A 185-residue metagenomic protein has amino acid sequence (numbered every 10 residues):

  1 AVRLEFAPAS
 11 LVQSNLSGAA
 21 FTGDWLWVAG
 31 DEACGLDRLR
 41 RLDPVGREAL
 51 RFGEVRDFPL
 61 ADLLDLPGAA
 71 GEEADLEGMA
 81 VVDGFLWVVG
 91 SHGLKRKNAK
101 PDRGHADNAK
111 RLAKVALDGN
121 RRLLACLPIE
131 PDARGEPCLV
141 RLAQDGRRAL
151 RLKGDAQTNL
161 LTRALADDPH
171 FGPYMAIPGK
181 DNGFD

Functional and structural regions predicted by a protein language model:
A1-D185: Sequence/structural signature of beta-propeller domains
